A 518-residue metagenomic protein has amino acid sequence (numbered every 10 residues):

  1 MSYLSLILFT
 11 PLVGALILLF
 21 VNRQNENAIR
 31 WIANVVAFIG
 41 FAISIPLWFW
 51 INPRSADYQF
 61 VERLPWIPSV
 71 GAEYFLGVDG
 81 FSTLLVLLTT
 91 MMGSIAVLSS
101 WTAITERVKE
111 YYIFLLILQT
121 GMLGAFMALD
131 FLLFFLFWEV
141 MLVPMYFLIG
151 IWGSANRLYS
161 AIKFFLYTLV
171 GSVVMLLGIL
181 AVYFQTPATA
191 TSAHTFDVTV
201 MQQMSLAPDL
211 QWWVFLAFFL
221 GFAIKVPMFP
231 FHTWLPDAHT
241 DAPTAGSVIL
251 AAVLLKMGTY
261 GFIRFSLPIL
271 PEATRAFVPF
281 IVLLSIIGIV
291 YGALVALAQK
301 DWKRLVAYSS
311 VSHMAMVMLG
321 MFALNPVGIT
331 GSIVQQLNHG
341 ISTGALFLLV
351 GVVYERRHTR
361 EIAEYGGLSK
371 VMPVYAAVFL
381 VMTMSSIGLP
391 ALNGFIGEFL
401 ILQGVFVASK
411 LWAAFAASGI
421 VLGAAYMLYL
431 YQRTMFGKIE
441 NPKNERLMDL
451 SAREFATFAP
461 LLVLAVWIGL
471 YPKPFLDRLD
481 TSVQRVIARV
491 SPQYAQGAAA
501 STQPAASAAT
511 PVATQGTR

Functional and structural regions predicted by a protein language model:
M1-T10, V78-T89, F131-P144, Q211-I224 (+2 more regions): Structural signature of hydrophobic alpha-helical transmembrane segments
S2-Y3, F20-I113, A188, A193-Q203 (+2 more regions): Transmembrane helix-loop-helix hairpins at membrane boundaries of multipass inner-membrane proteins
S5-F20, V35-L47, L88-S100, L118-Q119 (+5 more regions): Central hydrophobic cores of alpha-helical transmembrane segments in multi-pass inner-membrane proteins across all
A15-E26, G93-T105, F147-N156, V226-T240 (+3 more regions): C-terminal ends of transmembrane helices
Q24-E26, E110-I117, G121-L210, V295-Y308 (+1 more regions): Alpha-helical multi-pass transmembrane bundles of energy-transducing inner-membrane proteins
I51-E73, V173-H232, D237, F262-F280 (+6 more regions): Juxtamembrane/interfacial segments at transmembrane-helix boundaries in multi-pass membrane proteins
G77, L123-L129, I263-F277, V317-Q335 (+1 more regions): Helix-coil boundary and interhelical linker segments in multi-pass alpha-helical membrane proteins
F229, T343-L346, A413-R446: Predominantly late transmembrane helices and immediately cytosolic-facing juxtamembrane segments
